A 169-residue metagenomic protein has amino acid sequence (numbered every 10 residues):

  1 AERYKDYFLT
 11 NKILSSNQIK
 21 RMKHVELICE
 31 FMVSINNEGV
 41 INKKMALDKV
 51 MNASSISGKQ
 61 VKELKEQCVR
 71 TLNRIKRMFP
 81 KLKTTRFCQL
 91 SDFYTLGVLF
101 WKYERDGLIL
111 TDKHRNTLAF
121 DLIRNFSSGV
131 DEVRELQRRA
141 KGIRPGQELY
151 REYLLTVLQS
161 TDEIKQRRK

Functional and structural regions predicted by a protein language model:
A1-K169: Flexible coil/loop and intrinsically disordered segments
